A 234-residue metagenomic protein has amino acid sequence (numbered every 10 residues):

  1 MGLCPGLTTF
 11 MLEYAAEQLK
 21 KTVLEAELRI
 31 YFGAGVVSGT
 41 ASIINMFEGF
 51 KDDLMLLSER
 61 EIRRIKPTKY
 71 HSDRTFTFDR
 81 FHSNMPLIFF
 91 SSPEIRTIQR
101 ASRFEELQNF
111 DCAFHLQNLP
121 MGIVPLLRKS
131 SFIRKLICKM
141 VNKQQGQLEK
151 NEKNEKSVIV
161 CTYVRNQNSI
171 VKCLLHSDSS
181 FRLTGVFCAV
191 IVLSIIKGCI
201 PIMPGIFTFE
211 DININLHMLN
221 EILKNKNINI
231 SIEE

Functional and structural regions predicted by a protein language model:
M1-A16: Short alpha-helices
Y14-E234: C-terminal catalytic/substrate-binding lobe primarily of soluble NAD(P)-dependent oxidoreductases
